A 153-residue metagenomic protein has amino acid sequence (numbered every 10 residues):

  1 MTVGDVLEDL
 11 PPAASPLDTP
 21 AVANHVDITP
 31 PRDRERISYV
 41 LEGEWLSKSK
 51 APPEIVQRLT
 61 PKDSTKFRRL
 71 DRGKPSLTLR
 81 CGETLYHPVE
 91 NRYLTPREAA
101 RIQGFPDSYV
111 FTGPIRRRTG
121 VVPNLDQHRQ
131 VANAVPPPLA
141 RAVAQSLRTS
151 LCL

Functional and structural regions predicted by a protein language model:
M1-A21: Flexible, glycine-/basic-rich loop-and-beta segments that form/coincide with the SAM-dependent methyltransferase
P16-L153: C-terminal target-recognition/interaction regions appended to catalytic cores
